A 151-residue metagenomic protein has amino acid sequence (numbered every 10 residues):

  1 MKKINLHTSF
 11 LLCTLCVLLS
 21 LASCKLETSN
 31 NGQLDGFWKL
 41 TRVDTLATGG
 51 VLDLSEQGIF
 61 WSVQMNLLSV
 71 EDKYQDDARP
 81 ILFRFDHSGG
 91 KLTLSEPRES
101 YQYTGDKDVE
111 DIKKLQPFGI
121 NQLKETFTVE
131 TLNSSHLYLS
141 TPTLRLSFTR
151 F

Functional and structural regions predicted by a protein language model:
K2-L11: Bacterial N-terminal signal peptides that target proteins for export
C13-C16: Cysteine-centered motifs
S20-S23: C-terminal motif of bacterial Sec signal peptides marking the signal peptidase cleavage site
K25-N31: Bacterial lipoprotein signal-peptidase II cleavage site
D44-S55, N66-L132: Contiguous, well-ordered beta-strand patches that form the walls/edges of small beta-barrel/beta-sandwich domains
T126-S147: Short, exposed beta-strand-loop hairpins at the edges of beta-sheets in extracellular/periplasmic proteins
R150-F151: Short, solvent-exposed mixed-charge patches
